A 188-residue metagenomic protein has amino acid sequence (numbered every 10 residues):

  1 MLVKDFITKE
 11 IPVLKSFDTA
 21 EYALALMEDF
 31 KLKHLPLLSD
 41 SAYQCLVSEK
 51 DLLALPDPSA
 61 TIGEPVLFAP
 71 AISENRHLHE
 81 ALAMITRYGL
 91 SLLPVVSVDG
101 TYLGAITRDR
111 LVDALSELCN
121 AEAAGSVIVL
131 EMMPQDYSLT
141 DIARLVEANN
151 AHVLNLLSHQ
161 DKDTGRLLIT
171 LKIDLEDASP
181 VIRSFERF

Functional and structural regions predicted by a protein language model:
M1-L26, L37-S39, Y43-S48, L53-L90 (+5 more regions): Bateman/CBS regulatory modules and CBS-like beta-alpha motifs in cytosolic regions of diverse proteins
M27-K33: N-terminal, positively charged regions that mediate nucleic acid binding
E28, T86, S116, V146-N150 (+1 more regions): Signal for well-folded cores of large energy- and translation-related assemblies
K33, S91, H152: Short acidic/polar active-site loop segments enriched in Thr and Asp
L55, A114-L115: Residues that scaffold the ATP/ADP-binding catalytic core of kinase and kinase-like folds
A105-R108: Hydrophobic, helix-rich cores of sensory/ligand-binding and other regulatory modules that couple small-molecule
L111: Ligand/cofactor pocket segment of small-molecule handling proteins
A124-F188: A conserved regulatory-domain signal marking ACT and ACT-like small-molecule sensing domains and adjacent regulatory
